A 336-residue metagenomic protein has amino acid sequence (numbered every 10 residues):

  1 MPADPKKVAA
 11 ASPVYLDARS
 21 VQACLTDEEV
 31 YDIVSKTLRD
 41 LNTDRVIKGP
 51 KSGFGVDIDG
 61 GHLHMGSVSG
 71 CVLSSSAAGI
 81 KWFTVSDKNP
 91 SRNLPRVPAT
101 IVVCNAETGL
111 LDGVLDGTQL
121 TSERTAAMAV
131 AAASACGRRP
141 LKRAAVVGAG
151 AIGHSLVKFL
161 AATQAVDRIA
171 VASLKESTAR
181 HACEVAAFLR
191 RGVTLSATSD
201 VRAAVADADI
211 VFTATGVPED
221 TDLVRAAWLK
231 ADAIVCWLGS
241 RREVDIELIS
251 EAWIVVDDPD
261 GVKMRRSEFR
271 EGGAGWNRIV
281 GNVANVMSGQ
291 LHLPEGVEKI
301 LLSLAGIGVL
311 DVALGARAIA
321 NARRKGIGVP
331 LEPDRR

Functional and structural regions predicted by a protein language model:
M1-S122, V130, P140, V309-V312: N-terminal ligand-binding/catalytic initiation module
A18-Q22, R241, E247-R336: Adenosine-phosphate binding glycine-rich loop
C136-R143, K230-A231: Short helix-loop-beta connector
R143-A144, I169: Conserved hydrophobic helix-helix packing surfaces used for dimerization/oligomerization
A149-G150: Glycine-rich Rossmann-fold phosphate-binding loop(s) that bind the pyrophosphate of adenine dinucleotide cofactors
G153-H154: N-terminal Rossmann-fold NAD(P) dinucleotide-binding loop
A162-L189: NAD(P)-binding Rossmann-fold cofactor-contacting core
R191-E271: Rossmann-like adenosine-cofactor binding region
